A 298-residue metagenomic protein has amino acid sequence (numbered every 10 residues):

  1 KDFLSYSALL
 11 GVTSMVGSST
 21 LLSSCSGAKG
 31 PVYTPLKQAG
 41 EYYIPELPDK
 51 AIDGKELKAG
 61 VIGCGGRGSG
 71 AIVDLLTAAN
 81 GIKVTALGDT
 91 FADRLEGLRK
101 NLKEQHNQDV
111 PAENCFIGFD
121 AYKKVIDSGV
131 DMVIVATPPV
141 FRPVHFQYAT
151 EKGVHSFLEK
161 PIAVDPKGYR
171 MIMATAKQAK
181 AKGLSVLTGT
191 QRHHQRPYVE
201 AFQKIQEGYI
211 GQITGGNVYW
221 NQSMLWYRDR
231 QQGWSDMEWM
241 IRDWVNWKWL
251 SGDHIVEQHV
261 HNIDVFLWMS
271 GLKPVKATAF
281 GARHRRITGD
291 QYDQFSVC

Functional and structural regions predicted by a protein language model:
K1-V12: N-terminal secretory signal peptides and thylakoid transit peptides that target proteins across membranes
L10-S14, S26-H106, F266: N-terminal Rossmann-like dinucleotide-binding module
G63, K182-T188, R192-G289, V297: Predominantly a Rossmann-like dinucleotide-binding segment in NAD(P)-dependent oxidoreductases
S69, P143, V260: Residues forming the Rossmann-fold NAD(P)(H) cofactor-binding site
Q108-V135: A structured beta-alpha segment of the ubiquitous adenosine-cofactor-binding alpha/beta core
P139, P143-H194, G208: Beta-strand-loop-alpha-helix segment that lines the small-molecule cofactor/substrate pocket of alpha/beta enzymes
